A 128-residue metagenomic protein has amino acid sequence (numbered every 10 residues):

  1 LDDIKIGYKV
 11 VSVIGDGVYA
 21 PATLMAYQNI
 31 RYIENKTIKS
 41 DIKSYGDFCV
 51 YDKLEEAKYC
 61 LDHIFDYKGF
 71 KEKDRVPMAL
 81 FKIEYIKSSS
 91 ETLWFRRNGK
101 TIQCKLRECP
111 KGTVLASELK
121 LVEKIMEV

Functional and structural regions predicted by a protein language model:
L1-G46, L54-V128: Conserved NAD+-utilizing ADP-ribose enzyme module
